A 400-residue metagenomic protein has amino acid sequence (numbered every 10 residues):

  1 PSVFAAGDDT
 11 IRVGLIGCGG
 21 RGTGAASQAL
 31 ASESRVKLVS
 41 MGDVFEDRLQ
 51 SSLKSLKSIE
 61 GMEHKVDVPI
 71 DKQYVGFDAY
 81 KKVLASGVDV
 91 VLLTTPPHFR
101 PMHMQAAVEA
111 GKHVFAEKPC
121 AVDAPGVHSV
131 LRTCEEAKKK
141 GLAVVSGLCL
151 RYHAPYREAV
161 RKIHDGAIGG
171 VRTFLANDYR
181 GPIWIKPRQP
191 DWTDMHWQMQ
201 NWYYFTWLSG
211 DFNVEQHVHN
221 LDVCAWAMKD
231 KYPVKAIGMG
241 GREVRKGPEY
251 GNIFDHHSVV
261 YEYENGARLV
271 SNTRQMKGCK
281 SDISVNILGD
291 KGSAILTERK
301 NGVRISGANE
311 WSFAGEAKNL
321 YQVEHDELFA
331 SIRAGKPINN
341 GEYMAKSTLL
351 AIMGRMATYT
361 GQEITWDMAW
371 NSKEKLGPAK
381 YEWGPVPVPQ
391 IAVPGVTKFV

Functional and structural regions predicted by a protein language model:
P1-E63, C224, K398-V400: N-terminal Rossmann-like dinucleotide-binding module
G17-G22, K139-S146, L150-G251, C279 (+4 more regions): Predominantly a Rossmann-like dinucleotide-binding segment in NAD(P)-dependent oxidoreductases
G24, E215, H219-Y232, I237 (+3 more regions): C-terminal helical cap and adjacent loop that interface with cofactors, partners, or active-site loops
F45-R48, A79, F99: Conserved short alpha-helix immediately C-terminal to the canonical SAM/SAH-binding motif I of Rossmann-like
I59-L93: A structured beta-alpha segment of the ubiquitous adenosine-cofactor-binding alpha/beta core
P97, P101-Y152, G166: Beta-strand-loop-alpha-helix segment that lines the small-molecule cofactor/substrate pocket of alpha/beta enzymes
